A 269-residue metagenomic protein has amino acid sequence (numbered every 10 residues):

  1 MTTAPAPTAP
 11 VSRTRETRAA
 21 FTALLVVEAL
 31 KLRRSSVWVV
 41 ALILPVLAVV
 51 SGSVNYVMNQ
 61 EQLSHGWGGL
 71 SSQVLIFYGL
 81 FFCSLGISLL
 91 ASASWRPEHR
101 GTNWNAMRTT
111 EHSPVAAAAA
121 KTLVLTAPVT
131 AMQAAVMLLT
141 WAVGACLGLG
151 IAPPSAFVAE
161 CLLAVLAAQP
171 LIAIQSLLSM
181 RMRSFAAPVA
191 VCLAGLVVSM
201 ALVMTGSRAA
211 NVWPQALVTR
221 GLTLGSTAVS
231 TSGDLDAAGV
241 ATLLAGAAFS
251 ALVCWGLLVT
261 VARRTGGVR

Functional and structural regions predicted by a protein language model:
M1-P45, V261-R269: Aromatic- and glycine-rich beta-strand/loop motifs that create alpha-glucan
T3, R18, N55-L70, V189-R269: Terminal transmembrane helical anchor/hairpin motif
S12, W38, P45-I87, A119-R183 (+1 more regions): Secretory targeting signals
R18-L32, G69-Y78, R100-P114, A135-T140 (+1 more regions): Hydrophobic alpha-helical transmembrane segments
S36-L47, P128-M132, V191-A209: Hydrophobic alpha-helical membrane-insertion segments
N59-L63, R96-H99, N103, L139 (+5 more regions): Membrane-interfacial segments
I87-A91, L139, I174-Q175, P214 (+1 more regions): Hydrophobic/aromatic residues in alpha-helical transmembrane segments
S92-T126: Helix-loop-helix units of permease transmembrane domains in multi-pass membrane transporters, especially ABC
